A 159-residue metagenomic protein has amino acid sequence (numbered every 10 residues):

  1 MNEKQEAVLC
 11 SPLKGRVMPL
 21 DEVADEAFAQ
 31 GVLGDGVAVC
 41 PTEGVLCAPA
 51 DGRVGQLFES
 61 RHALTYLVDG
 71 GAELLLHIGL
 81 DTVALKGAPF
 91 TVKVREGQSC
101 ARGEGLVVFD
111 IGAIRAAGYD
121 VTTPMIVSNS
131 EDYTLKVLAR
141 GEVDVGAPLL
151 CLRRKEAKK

Functional and structural regions predicted by a protein language model:
M1-K159: Contiguous, well-folded functional domains in the mature portion of proteins
